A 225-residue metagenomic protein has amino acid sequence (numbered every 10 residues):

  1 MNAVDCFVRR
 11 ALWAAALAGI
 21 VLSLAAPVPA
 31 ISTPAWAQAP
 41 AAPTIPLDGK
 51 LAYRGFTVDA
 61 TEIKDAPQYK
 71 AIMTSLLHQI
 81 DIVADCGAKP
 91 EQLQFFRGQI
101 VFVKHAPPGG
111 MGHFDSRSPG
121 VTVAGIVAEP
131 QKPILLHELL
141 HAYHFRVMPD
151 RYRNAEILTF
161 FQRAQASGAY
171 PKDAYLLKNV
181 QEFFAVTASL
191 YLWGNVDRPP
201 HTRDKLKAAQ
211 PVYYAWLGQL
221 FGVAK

Functional and structural regions predicted by a protein language model:
N2-A16: Bacterial N-terminal signal peptides that target proteins for export
A14-A30: Bacterial N-terminal signal peptides
A30-A37: Boundary at the C-terminal end of the N-terminal hydrophobic targeting segment
A60-R117: Auxiliary, metal-adjacent structural segments of Zn-dependent hydrolase domains
A84-Q99, Y152-I157, K172-A174, P199-K205: Surface-exposed patches in mature extracellular/periplasmic domains of secreted proteins
R97-K132, L136, A142-F145: Active-site scaffold of zinc-dependent metalloenzymes
L139-E156: Catalytic Zn2+-binding segment of zinc metalloproteases
T159-K225: Metalloprotease/metallohydrolase-associated module, dominated by Zn2+-dependent proteases
